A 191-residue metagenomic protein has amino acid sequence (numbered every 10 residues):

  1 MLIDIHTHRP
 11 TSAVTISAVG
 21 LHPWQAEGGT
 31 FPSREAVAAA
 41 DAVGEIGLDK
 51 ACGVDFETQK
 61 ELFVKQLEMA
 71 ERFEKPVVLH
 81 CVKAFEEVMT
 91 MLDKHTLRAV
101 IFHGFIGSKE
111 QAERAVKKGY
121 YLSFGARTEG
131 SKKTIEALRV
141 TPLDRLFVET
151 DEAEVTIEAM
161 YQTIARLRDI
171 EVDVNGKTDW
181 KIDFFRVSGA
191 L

Functional and structural regions predicted by a protein language model:
M1-L191: Mid-domain alpha/beta scaffold segments of enzyme catalytic cores
